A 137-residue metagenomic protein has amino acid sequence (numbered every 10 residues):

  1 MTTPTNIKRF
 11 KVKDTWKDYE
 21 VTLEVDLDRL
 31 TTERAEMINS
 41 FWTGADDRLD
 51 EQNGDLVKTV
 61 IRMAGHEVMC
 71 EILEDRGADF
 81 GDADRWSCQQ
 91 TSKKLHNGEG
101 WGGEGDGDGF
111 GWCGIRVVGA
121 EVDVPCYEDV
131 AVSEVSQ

Functional and structural regions predicted by a protein language model:
M1-T3, S136-Q137: Classical N-terminal secretory signal peptides
T2-R34: Short, extreme N-terminal segment that most often corresponds to the first beta-strand
N39-Q137: Acidic, low-complexity intrinsically disordered segments
